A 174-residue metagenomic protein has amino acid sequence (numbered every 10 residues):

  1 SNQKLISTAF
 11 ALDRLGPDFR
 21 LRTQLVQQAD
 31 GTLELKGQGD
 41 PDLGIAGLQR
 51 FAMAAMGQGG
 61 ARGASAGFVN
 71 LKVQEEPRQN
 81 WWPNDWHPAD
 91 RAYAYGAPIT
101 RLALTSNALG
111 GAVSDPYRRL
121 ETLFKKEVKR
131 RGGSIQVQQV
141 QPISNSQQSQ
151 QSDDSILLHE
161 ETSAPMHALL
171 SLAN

Functional and structural regions predicted by a protein language model:
S1-N2, Y117: Short, conserved glycine- and acidic-residue-centered signature motifs in active-site or ligand-binding loops
N2-A11: Active/ligand-binding-proximal structured segments within catalytic/core domains that scaffold catalytic residues
D13-N174: Conserved serine DD-peptidase/penicillin-binding transpeptidase domain and beta-lactam-recognizing active-site
